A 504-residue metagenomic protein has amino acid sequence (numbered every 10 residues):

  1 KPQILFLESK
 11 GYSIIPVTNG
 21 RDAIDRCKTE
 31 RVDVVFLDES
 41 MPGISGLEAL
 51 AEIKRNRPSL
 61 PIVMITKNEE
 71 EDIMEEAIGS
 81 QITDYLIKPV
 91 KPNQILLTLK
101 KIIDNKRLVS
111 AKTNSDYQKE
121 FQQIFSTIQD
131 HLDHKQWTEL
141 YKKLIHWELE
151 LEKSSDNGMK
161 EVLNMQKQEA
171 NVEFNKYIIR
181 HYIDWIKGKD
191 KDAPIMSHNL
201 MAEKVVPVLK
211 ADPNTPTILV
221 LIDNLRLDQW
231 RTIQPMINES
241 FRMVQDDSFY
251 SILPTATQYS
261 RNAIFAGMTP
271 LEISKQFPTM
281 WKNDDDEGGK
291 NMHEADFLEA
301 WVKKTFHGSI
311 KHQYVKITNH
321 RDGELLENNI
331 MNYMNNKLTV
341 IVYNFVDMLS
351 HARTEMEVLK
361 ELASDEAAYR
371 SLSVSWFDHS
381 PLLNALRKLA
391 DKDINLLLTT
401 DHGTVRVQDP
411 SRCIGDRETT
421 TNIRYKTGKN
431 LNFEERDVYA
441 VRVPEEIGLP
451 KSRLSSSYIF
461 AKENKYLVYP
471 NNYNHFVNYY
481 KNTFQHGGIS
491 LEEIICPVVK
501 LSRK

Functional and structural regions predicted by a protein language model:
K1-I15: Two-component/phosphorelay signaling modules centered on CheY-like receiver
L5-F6, S40, M64, E75 (+2 more regions): Feature captures the catalytic ectodomains and active-site-proximal regions of enzymes that hydrolyze or transfer
T18-D22, S45-E48: Acidic catalytic/metal-coordinating carboxylates
D25, L47-P58: Short amphipathic alpha-helix used as the core "switch/output" element in two-component signaling
E30-F36: Active-site beta3 strand of CheY-like receiver
E48, E69-D84: Alpha4 helix (beta4-alpha4-beta5 surface) of REC/receiver domains from two-component response regulators
I65-E69, P89: Conserved active-site segment of CheY-like receiver
V90-L99: C-terminal output helix
